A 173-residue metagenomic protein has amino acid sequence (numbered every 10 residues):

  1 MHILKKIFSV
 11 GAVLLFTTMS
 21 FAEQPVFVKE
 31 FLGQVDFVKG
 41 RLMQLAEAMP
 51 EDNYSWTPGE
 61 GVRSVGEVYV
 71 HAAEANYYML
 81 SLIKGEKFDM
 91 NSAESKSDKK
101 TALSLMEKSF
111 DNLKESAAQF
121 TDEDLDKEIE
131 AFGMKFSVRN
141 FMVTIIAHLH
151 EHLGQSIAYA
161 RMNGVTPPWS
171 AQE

Functional and structural regions predicted by a protein language model:
M1-P25: Bacterial Sec-dependent N-terminal signal peptides
V13, A48, H71-E74, K108 (+1 more regions): Residues within well-ordered alpha-helical secondary structure of globular protein domains
E23-G33: Extreme N-terminal tail/first-helix region
L32-D36, G40-M43, E51-N91, E130-E173: Short, contiguous alpha-helical
R41, L45-A46, L80, N112-A117: Well-ordered alpha-helical scaffold segments within catalytic/enzyme domains
M49-D52, S92-A93, A118-F120: Short, solvent-exposed, charged loop/turn and helix-capping segments that join or cap alpha-helices on peripheral
S97-E130, F136-H148: Acidic/histidine-rich alpha-helical segments that form the ligand environment of transition-metal centers
